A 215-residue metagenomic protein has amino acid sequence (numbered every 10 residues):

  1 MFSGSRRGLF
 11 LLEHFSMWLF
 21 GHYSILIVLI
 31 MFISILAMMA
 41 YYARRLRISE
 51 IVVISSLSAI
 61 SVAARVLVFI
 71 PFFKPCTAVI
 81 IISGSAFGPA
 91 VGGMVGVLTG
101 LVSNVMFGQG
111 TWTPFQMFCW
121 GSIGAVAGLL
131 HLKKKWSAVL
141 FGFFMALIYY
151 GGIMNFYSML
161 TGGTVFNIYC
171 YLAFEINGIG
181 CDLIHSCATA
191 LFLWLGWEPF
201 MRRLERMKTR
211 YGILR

Functional and structural regions predicted by a protein language model:
M1-L29, T113-F115, L129-R215: Membrane-embedded alpha-helical hairpins and interfacial helices in multi-pass inner-membrane proteins
F2-I81: Hydrophobic transmembrane alpha-helices
I35-M39, C76-G92, A125-L130: Generic transmembrane alpha-helix motif of multi-pass integral membrane proteins
R47-E50, P89-M94, K133-A138: Membrane-helix interface segments
S55, A59, A78, I82 (+9 more regions): Residue-level signature of the transmembrane alpha-helical core of multi-pass small-molecule transporters
V62-T77, V97-H131: Interfacial aromatic-anchored transmembrane helix boundaries in multi-pass membrane proteins
A63, L67, A86-F87, C187: Transmembrane helix irregularities
